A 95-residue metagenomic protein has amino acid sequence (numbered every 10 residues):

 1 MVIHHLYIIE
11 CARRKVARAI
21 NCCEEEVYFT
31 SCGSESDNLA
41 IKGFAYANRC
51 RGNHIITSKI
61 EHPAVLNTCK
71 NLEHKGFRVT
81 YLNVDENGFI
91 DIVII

Functional and structural regions predicted by a protein language model:
M1-I95: Pyridoxal 5′-phosphate
